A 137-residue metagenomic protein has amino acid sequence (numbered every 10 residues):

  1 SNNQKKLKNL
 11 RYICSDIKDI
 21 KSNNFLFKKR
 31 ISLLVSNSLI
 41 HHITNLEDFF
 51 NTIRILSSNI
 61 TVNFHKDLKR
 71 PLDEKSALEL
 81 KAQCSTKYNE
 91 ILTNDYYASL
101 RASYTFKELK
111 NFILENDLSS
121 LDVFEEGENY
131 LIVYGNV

Functional and structural regions predicted by a protein language model:
S1-S22: Class I SAM-dependent methyltransferase SAM/SAH-binding core
D19-K28, T44: Short conserved loop adjoining the S-adenosyl-L-methionine
V35: A conserved beta-strand element that flanks and buttresses the S-adenosyl-L-methionine
L39: Hydrophobic adenine-recognition pocket in adenosine-nucleotide-binding enzymes
H42-L56, H65: A short, conserved alpha-helix within the catalytic core of class I
T61: Glycine-centered, small-residue-biased loops immediately flanking beta-strands in adenine/cofactor-binding cores
K66-F124, L131: C-terminal alpha-helical "lid/dimerization" subdomain adjacent to the S-adenosyl-L-methionine
G127-V137: C-terminal lobe and adjacent flexible extensions of AdoMet/dcAdoMet transferase-like proteins
